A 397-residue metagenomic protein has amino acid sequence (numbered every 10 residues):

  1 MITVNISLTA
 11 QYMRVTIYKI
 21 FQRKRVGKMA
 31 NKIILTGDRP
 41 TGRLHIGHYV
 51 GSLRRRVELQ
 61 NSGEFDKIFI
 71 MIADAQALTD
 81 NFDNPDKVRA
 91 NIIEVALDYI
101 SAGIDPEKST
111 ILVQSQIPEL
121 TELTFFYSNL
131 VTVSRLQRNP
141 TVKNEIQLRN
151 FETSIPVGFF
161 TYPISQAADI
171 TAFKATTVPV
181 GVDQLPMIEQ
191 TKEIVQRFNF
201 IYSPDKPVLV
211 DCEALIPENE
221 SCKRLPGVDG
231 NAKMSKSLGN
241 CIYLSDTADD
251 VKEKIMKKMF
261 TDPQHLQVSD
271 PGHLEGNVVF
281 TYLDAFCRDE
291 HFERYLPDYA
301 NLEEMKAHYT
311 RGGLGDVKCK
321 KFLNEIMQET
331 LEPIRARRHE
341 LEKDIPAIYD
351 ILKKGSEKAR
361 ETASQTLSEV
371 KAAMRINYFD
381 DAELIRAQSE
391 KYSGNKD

Functional and structural regions predicted by a protein language model:
I2-I6: Extreme N-terminal basic, low-complexity initiation segments that serve as generic localization/processing leaders
Q11-K28: Short, Lys/Arg-enriched N-terminal segments with co-localized hydrophobic residues within the first ~10-30 amino acids
A30-A168, E329-L331, R335, H339: N-terminal Rossmann-like or analogous alpha/beta NTP/dinucleotide-binding catalytic cores that position adenine
L44-L53, I68-F69, D74, D83-V88 (+7 more regions): Structured ligand/cofactor/substrate-binding pocket environments in proteins
Y99, Y127, D183, Y282 (+1 more regions): Divalent metal-coordination and catalytic microenvironments
R138-N139, A175, S237: A short secondary-structure junction signal
P186, K192-D397: Conserved nucleotide- and phosphate/pyrophosphate-binding catalytic cores in adenylate/nucleotidyl-handling enzymes
